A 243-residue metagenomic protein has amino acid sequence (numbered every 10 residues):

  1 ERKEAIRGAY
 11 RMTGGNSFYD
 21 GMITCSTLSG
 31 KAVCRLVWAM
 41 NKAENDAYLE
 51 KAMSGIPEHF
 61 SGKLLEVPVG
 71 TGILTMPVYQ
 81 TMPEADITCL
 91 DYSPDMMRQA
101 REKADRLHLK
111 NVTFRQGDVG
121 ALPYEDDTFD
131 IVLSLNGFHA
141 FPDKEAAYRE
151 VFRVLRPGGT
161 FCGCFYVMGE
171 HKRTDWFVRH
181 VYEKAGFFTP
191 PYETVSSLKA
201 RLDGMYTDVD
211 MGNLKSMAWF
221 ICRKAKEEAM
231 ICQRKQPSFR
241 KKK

Functional and structural regions predicted by a protein language model:
E1-F60, P77, R179-Y182: Conserved class I S-adenosyl-L-methionine
T13, S29, L36-W38, C162-F220: C-terminal alpha-helical "lid/dimerization" subdomain adjacent to the S-adenosyl-L-methionine
K63, G158-T160: Short glycine-centered segments of the SAM/dcSAM-binding site in methyltransferase folds
K63-A121: Class I SAM-dependent methyltransferase SAM/SAH-binding core
G120-I131: A short acidic, Gly/Pro-enriched loop at the edge of an enzyme's catalytic core that lines a small-molecule cofactor
I131-D143: A short SAM/SAH-binding and catalytic strip from SAM-dependent methyltransferases
E145-P157: A short glycine-rich, Lys/Arg-flanked "PGG" loop and its adjoining helix->strand segment in the class I
G204-K243: Core SAM-dependent methyltransferase catalytic element
